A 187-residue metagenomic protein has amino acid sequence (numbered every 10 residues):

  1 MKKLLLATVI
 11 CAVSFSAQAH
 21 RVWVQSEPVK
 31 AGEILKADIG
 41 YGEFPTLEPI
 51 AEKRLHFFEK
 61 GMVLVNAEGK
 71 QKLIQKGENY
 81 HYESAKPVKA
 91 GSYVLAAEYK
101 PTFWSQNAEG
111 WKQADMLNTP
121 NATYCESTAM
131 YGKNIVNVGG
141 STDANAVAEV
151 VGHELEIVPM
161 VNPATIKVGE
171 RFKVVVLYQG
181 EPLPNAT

Functional and structural regions predicted by a protein language model:
L4-V13: Sec-dependent N-terminal signal peptides
V13-R21: Sec/Tat signal peptide C-region and signal peptidase I cleavage site
H20-K36, W111-K173, L177-P184: Beta-strand-rich domain onsets/edges
F44-K53, V175-L183: Structural motif
F44-T46, K100-A108: Short acidic/polar inter-strand loop motif in beta-rich domains
H56-N79: Solvent-exposed beta-strand/loop surfaces of large extracellular or lumenal domains
H81-P87: Exposed aromatic-hydrophobic patches
G91-F103: Short, aromatic- and glycine-rich surface loops/edge beta-strands on solvent-exposed regions
